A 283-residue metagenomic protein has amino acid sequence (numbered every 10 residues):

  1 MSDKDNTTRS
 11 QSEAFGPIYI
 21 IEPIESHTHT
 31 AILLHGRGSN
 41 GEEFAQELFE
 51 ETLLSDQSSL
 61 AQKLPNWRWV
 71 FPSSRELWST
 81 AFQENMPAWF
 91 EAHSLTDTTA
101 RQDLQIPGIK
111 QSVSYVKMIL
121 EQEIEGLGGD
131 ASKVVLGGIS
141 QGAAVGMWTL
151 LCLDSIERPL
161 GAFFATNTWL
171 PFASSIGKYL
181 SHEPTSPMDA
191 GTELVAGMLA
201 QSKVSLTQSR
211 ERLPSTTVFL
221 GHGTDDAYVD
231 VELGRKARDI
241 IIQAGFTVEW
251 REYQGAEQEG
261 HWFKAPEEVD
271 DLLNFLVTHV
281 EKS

Functional and structural regions predicted by a protein language model:
D3-K133: Serine-hydrolase catalytic machinery in alpha/beta-hydrolase-like enzymes
E22-E25, A162, T168-K282: The feature captures the conserved acid-bearing segment of alpha/beta-hydrolase catalytic domains
L33-L34, G137, T166, G221: Short hydrophobic segments within beta-strands
E47-L53, P87-A88, C152-S155, L180-P184 (+1 more regions): Glycine-rich, phosphate-binding/catalytic loops in enzymes
K133-V135, A162-F164: Residue in the alpha/beta-hydrolase core beta-strand immediately N-terminal to the catalytic nucleophile
G137-G142, G146: Gly/Ala-rich beta-loop-alpha elbow adjacent to hydrolase catalytic centers
W148, N167: Short catalytic micro-motifs in class I SAM-dependent methyltransferases
T149-G161: Conserved hydrolase catalytic core segment
